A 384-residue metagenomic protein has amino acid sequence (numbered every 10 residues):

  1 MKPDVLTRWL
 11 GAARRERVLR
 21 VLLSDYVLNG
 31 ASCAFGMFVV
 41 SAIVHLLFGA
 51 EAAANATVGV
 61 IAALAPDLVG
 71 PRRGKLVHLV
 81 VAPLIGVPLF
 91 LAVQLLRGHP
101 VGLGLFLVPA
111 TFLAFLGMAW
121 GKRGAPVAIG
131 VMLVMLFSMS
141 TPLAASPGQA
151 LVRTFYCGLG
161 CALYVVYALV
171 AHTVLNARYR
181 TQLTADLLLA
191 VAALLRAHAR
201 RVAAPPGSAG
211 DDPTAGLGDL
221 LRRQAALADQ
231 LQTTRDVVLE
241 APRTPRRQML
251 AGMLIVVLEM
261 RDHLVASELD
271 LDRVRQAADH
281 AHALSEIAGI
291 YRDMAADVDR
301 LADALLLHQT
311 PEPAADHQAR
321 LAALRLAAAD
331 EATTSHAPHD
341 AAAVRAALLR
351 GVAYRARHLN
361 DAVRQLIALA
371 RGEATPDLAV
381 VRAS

Functional and structural regions predicted by a protein language model:
M1-Q232, P245, T375, A379-S384: A transmembrane helix-and-boundary motif of multi-pass membrane transporters/channels
M1-V21, A145-V152, V166-A370: Intracellular, membrane-proximal regulatory regions of polytopic membrane proteins
